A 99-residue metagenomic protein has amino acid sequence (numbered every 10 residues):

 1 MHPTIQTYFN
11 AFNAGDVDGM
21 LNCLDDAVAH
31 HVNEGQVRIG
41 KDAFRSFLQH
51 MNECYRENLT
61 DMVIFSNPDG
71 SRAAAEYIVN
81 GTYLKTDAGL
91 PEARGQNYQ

Functional and structural regions predicted by a protein language model:
T4, A14-H31: Short, well-ordered alpha-helical segments enriched in acidic and aromatic residues
Y8, M20-L21, V28, G40 (+2 more regions): Hydrophobic pocket/interface hotspot
A14, I39, N80: Short glycine-rich loop/turn motifs that provide flexible caps or phosphate-binding loops at active sites
V28-I39, H50-C54: A short gly/proline-enriched turn/hairpin at secondary-structure junctions
R45, Q49-Q99: A beta-strand edge to alpha-helix "cap/lid" segment located at domain peripheries
